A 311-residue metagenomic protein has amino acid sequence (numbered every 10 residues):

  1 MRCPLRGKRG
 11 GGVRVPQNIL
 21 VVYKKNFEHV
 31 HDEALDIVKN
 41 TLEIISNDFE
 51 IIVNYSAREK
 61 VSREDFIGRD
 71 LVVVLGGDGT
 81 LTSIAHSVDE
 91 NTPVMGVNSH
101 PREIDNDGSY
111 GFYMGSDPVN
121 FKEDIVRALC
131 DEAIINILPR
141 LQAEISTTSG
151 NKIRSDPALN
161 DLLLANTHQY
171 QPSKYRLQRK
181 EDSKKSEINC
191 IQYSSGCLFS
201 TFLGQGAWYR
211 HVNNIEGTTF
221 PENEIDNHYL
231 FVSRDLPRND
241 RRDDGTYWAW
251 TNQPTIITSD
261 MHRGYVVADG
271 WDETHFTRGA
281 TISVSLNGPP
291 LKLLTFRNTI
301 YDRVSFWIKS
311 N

Functional and structural regions predicted by a protein language model:
R6-G12: Intrinsically disordered, glycine-rich low-complexity segments
G12-L75, L81, S87-E90, D107-I134 (+1 more regions): ATP/NTP phosphate-donor binding region
G77-T80, H100, F202-G206: Short glycine-rich anion-binding loops that position phosphate/pyrophosphate groups of nucleotides and phosphorylated
A85-S99: A short, gly/pro- and small-residue-rich
H100-C197: Catalytic core of DAGKc-family lipid kinases
L164, N239-N311: ATP/nucleoside-binding phosphotransfer catalytic cores, i.e., glycine-rich phosphate-binding loops
N189-N239: Gly/Ser/Thr-rich active-site loops/lids in small-molecule metabolic enzymes that frequently grip phosphoryl groups
